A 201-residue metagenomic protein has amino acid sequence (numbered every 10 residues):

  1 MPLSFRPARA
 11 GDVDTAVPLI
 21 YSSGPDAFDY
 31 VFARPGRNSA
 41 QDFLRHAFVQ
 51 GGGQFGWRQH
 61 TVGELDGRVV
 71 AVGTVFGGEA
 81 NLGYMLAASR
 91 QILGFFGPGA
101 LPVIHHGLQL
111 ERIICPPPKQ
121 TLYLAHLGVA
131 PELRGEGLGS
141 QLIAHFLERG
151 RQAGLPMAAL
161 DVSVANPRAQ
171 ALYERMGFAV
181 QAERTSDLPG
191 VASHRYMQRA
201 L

Functional and structural regions predicted by a protein language model:
M1-G11: Conserved N-terminal entry element of GNAT/NAT acetyltransferase domains
P25-F48, L93-P98: Conserved GNAT-fold acetyl-CoA-binding loop/helix
R37-H60, L65, E111-I113: Active-site rim helix/loop that mediates acceptor-substrate recognition in acyltransferases
V62, R68-G77, Y123, G128: Conserved beta-strand in the GNAT
E79-T121: Conserved acyl-donor/pantetheine-binding loop and adjacent beta-alpha core of acyl/acetyltransferases and related
Q120-L122, G150-D161: Conserved GNAT acetyl-CoA-binding A-motif
P131, G135-E148, A171-R175: Conserved acetyl-CoA-binding loop-helix of GNAT-fold acetyltransferases
P156-A159, S163-Q170, R175-M176, A182-L201: C-terminal "cap" of GNAT-fold acetyltransferases
